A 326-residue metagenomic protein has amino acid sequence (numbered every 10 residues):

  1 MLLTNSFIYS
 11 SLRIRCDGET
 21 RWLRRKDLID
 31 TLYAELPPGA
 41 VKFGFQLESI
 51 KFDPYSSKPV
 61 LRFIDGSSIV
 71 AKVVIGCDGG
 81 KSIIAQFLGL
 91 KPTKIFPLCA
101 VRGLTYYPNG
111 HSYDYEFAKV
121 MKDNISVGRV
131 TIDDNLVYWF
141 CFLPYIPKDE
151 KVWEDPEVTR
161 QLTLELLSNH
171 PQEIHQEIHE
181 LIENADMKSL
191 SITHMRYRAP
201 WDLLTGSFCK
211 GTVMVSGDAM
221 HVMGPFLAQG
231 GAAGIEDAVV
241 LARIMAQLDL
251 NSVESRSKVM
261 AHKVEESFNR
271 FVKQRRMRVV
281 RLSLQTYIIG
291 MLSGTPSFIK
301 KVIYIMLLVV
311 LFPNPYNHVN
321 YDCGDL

Functional and structural regions predicted by a protein language model:
M1-E35, G44, G290-P296: Active-site-adjacent segment of FAD-dependent monooxygenases/related oxidoreductases
G18-E19, L23, I29-M187: Conserved FAD-binding catalytic core of PHBH/FMO-like flavoproteins
G79, D218-A219: Active-site metal-binding loops of divalent metal-dependent hydrolases
E180, L204, L227-A228, R243-L326: C-terminal helical "tail/cap" subdomain of flavin- and related membrane-associated enzymes
N184-W201, V222: Flavin (FAD/FMN) cofactor-binding core of flavoprotein oxidoreductases
H194-S216: FAD-binding beta-loop-beta segment adjacent to the flavin cofactor pocket
R198-D202, M220-A232, G290: Glycine-rich phosphate/pyrophosphate-binding beta-alpha loops
